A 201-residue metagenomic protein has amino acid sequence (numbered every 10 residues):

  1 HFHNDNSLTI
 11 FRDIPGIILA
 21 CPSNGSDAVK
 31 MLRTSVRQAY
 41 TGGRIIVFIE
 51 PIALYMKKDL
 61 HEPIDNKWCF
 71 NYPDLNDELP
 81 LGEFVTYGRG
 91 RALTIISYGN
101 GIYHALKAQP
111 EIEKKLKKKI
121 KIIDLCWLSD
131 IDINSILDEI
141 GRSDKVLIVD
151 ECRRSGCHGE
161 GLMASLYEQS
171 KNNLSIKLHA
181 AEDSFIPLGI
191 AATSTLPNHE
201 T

Functional and structural regions predicted by a protein language model:
H1-T41: Conserved thiamine diphosphate
G42-G43, K117: Short loop/turn hinge sites at secondary-structure boundaries
G43-I45, A92: Short, surface-exposed beta-edge/turn micro-motifs
F48: Non-catalytic, usually N-terminal nucleic-acid engagement modules in DNA/RNA processing proteins
I52-T201: Thiamine diphosphate
